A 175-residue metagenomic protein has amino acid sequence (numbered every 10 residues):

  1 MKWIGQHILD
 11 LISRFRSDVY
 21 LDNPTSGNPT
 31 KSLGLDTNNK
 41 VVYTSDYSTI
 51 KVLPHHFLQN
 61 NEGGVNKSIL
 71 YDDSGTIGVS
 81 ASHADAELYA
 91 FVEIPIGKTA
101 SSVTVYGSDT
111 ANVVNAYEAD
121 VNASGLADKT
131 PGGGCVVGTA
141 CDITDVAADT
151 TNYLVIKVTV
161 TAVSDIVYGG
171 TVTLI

Functional and structural regions predicted by a protein language model:
M1-K2, H7: Extracellular beta-sheet-rich ligand-binding/adhesion modules
K2, S13-S48, S82-D85, I94-I96 (+5 more regions): Extracellular repetitive beta-rich solenoid segments
S26-T30, H55-E62, K98: Surface-exposed receptor/substrate recognition regions of extracellular proteins
D46-H83: Glycan-recognition and processing domains
G75-A81, Y89-V92, D142-D145: Beta-strand-rich interaction surfaces with strong enrichment in secreted/lumenal proteins
D85-Y89, A100-S102: Intrinsic-disorder/low-complexity, polar/charged segments enriched in Ser/Thr/Lys/Arg/Asp/Glu/Gln
T99-D109: A short beta-strand element within beta-rich, extracytoplasmic domains of secreted/secretory-pathway proteins
A100, V167-G169: Hydrophobic residues on conserved beta-strands that form the core of alpha/beta folds
